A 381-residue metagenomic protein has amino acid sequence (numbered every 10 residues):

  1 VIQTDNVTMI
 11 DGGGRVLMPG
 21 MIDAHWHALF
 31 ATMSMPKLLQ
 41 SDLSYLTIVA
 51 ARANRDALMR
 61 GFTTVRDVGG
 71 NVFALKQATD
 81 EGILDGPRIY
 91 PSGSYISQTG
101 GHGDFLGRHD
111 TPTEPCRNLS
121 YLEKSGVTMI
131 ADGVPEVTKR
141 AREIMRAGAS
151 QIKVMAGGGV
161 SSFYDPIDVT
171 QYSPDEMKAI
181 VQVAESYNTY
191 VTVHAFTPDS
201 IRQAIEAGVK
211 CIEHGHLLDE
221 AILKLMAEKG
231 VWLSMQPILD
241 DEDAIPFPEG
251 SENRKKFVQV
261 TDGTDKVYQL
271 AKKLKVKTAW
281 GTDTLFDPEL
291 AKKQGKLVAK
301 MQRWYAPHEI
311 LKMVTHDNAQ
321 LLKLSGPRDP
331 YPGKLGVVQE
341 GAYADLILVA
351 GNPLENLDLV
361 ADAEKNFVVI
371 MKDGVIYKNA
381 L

Functional and structural regions predicted by a protein language model:
V1-M18: Histidine-rich, glycine-flanked metal-binding segment
V1-Q3, P353-D358, V375-I376: N-terminal metal-binding scaffold of metallo-dependent hydrolase/deaminase domains
R15-P36, G61, D67: Di-metal (Zn2+ and/or Mg2+/Mn2+) metal-binding site signature of metallo-dependent hydrolases with the MBL/beta-CASP
A28-Y45, G100-T111, P115-I130, S162-Q171 (+1 more regions): Acidic/histidine-rich helix-loop elements that form or flank divalent-metal/phosphate-binding sites at the catalytic
P36-D85, V127-K153, Q182: Alpha-helical scaffold segments that flank or form the walls of functional sites
L43, T99, M155-K266, K273 (+3 more regions): Active-site core of metal-dependent hydrolases
V49-L75, G86-Y95, A149-S162, Y190 (+3 more regions): Divalent metal-dependent hydrolysis catalytic cores, especially in the metallo-beta-lactamase
S186, D262-P353: His/Asp/Glu-enriched, well-ordered alpha-helical/loop segment that forms or immediately abuts the divalent-metal
